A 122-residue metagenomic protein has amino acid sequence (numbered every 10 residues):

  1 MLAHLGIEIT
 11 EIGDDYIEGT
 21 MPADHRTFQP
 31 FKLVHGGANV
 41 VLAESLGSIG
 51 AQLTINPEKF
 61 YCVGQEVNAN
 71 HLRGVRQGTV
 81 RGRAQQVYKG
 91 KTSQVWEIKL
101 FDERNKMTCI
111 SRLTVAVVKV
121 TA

Functional and structural regions predicted by a protein language model:
M1-T20, R26: Non-catalytic linker/capping segments at the edges of enzyme domains
L2-H4, D14, H35, L46 (+3 more regions): Short connector loops at helix/strand junctions that flank enzyme active sites, especially segments positioning acidic
A23-F31, N39: A short interface-forming secondary-structure element
H25-T27, I49, V117-K119: Feature marks short, surface-exposed loop/turn motifs that line or immediately flank catalytic pockets and channel
G37-P57: Active-site helix/loop of acyl-thioester processing domains in fatty-acid/polyketide metabolism, spanning hotdog-fold
C62, V75-Q77, R81-R83, V87-A122: HotDog/MaoC-like acyl-thioester-processing domains
